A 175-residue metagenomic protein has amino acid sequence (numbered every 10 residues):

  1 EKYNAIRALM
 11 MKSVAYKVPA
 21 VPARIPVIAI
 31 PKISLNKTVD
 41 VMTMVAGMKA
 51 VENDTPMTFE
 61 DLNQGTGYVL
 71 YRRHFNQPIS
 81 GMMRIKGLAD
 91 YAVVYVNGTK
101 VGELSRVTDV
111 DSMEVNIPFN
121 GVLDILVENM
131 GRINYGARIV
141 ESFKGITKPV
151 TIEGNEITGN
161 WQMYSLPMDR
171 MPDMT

Functional and structural regions predicted by a protein language model:
E1-M174: Carbohydrate-binding surfaces of carbohydrate-active enzymes
